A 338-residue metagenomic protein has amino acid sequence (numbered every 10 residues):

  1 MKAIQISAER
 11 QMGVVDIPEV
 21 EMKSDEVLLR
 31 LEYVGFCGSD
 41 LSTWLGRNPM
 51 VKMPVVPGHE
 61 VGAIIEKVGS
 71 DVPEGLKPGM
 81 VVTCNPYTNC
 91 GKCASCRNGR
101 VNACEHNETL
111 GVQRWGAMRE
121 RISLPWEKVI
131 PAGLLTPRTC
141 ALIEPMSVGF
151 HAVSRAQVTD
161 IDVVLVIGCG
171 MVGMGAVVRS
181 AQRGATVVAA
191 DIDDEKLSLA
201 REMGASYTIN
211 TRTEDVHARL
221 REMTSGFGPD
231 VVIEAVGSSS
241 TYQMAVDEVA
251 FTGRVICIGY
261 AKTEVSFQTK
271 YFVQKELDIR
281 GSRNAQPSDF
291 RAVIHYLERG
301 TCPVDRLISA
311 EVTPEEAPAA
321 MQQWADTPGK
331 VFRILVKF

Functional and structural regions predicted by a protein language model:
V20-V34, R47-A94, G133-L135: Glycine-rich beta-strand-centered segment in the early N-terminal region that forms part of a ligand/cofactor-binding
R47, D193, A261, A285: Residues in the short beta-alpha loop(s) of Rossmann-like NAD(P)-binding domains
E60, I64, M80-V81, S95 (+5 more regions): Residue-level marker of beta-strand positions
C90-I167: NAD(P)H dinucleotide-binding glycine-rich loop of Rossmann-like/cofactor-binding domains, especially the beta1-alpha1
L135-E214, A218: Mid-domain Rossmann-like dinucleotide-binding core that forms the NAD(H)/NADP(H) cofactor-binding site
A156, S198, M203-D278, P318: Glycine-rich cofactor phosphate-binding loops and adjacent beta1-alpha1 units of small-molecule cofactor enzyme domains
Q243-D247, P287-F338: C-terminal hydrophobic helical "lid"/dimerization subdomain of Rossmann-like NAD(P)H-dependent oxidoreductases
